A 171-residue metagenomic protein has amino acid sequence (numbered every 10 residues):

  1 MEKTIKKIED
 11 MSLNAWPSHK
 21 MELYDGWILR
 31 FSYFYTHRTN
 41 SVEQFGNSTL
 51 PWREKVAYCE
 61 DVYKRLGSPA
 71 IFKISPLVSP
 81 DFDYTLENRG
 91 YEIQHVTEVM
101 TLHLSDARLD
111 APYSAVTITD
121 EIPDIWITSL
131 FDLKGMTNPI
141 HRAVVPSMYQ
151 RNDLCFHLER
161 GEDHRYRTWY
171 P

Functional and structural regions predicted by a protein language model:
M1-D10, E43, T97, D106-S147 (+1 more regions): Short amphipathic alpha-helix that is part of the acyltransferase structural core
M1-R65, V78, M136-R142, R151: N-terminal charged segments
K20-Y24, Y84, N88-R89, D153-P171: Conserved beta-hairpin
W27, V116, L154: Short, conserved active-site loop motifs that form the nucleotide-linked donor/cofactor pocket
R30, D81-Y84, I127-T128: Short, solvent-exposed polar/charged micro-motifs at secondary-structure junctions
V42, E98-L102, H157-E159: Short beta-strand element of the conserved SAM-dependent methyltransferase core
L50-S114, T119-E121: Acyl-donor-binding surface of acyltransferase catalytic domains
E92, P146-Q150, L158: Short, conserved, surface-exposed binding loops centered on an aromatic residue
